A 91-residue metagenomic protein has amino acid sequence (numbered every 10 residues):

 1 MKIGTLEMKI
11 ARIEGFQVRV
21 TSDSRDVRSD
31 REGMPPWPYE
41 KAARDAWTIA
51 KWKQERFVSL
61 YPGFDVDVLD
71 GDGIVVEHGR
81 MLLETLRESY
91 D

Functional and structural regions predicted by a protein language model:
M1, R44-W47, V75-M81: Short, exposed beta-strand "edge-strand" segments with a Pro/Gly-rich flavor and a Y/T-containing core
M1-E32, S89-D91: Short N-terminal segments
M1-F16, A46-F64: Extracellular/lumenal glycan-associated surfaces
S22-E32, V68-M81: Short acidic beta-strand-loop surface patches of small beta-rich interaction domains
P36-R44: Short, recurring structural edge motifs at helix starts
L60, F64-V68, V76-R80, L86-D91: Terminal recognition/anchoring or ligand-binding modules at protein termini
